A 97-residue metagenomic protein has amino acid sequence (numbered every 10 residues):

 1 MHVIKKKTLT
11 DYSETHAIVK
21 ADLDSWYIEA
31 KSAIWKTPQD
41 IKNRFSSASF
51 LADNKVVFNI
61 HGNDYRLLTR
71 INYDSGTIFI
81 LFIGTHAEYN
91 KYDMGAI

Functional and structural regions predicted by a protein language model:
M1-D64, N72-F79, E88-I97: Basic, Lys/Arg-enriched alpha-helical interface segments
